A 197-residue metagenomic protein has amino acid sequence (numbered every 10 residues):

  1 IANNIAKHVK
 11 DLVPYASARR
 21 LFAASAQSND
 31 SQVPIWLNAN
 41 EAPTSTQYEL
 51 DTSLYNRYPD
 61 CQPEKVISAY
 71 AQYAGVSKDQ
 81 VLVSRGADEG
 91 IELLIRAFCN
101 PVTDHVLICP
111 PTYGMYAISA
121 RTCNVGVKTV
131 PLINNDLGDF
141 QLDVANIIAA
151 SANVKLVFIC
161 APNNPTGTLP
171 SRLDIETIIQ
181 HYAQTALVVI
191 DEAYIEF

Functional and structural regions predicted by a protein language model:
I1-Q62, Q72, N153: N-terminal "arm"/small-domain region of PLP-dependent enzymes with the aminotransferase-like
L54-A183, V188-V189, Y194-F197: Conserved core of the PLP fold type I
